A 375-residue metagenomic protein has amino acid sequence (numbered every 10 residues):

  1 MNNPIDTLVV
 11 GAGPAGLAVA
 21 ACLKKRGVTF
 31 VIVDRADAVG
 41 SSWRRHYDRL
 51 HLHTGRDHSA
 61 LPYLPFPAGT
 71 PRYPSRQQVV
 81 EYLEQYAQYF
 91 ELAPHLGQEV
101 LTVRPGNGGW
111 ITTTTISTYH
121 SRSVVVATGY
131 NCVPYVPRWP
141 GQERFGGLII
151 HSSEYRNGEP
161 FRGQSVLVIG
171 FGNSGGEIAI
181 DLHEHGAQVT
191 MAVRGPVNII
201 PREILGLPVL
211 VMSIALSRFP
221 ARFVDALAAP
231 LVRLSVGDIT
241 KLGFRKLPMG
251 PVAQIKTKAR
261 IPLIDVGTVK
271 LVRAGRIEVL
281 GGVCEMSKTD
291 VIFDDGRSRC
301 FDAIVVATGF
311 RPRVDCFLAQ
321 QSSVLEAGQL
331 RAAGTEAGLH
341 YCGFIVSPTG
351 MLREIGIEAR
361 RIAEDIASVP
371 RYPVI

Functional and structural regions predicted by a protein language model:
N2-A36, G40-S42, P71-N173, E177-L207 (+1 more regions): Flavin (primarily FAD) cofactor-binding/catalytic cores of flavoenzymes
A38-P65, A93: Redox-cofactor-proximal catalytic regions of oxidoreductases
P65-P71: A short acidic, helix-capping loop that chelates divalent metal ions and anchors anionic groups
